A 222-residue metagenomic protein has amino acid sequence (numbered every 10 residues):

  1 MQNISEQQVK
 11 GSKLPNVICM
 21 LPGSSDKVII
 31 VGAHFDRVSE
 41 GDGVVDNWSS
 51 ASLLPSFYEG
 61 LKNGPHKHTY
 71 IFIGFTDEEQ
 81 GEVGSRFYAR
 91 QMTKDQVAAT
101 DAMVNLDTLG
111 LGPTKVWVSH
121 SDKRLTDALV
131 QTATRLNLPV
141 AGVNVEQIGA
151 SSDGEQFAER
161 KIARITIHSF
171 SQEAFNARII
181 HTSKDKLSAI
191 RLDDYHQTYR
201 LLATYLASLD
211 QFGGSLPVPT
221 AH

Functional and structural regions predicted by a protein language model:
M1-P22: A non-catalytic alpha/beta surface segment that caps or lines the substrate-entry region of metallo-dependent hydrolase
Q2-V9, I73-F75, V143-V145: Conserved beta-strand termini and adjacent loop/short-helix elements that scaffold enzyme active sites in alpha/beta
K13, R37-T132, G149-G154: Acidic/histidine-rich catalytic neighborhood of metal-dependent amide-processing enzymes
V17-M20, V28-G32, I71-G74, D101-L106 (+4 more regions): Structural recognition of the beta-strand scaffold that forms the well-ordered cores of secreted hydrolase catalytic
M20-S25, V218-P219: N-terminal hydrophobic or amphipathic helices/low-complexity stretches enriched in small/hydrophobic/Pro/Gly
S24-D26, H34-R37, L109, Q172-N176: Short connector loops/turns at beta-strand edges and beta->alpha or beta->beta junctions
P113-H222: Active-site-adjacent substrate-binding region of metalloamidase/peptidase-like peptide-processing proteins
